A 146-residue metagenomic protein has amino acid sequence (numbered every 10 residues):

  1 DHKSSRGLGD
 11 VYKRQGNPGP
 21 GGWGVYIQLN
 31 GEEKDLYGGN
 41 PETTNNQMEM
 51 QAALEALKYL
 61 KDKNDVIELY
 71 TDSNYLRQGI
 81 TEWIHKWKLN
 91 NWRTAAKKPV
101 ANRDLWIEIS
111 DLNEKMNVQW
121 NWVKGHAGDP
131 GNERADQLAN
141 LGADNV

Functional and structural regions predicted by a protein language model:
D1-Y12: Single conserved hydrophobic/aromatic residue that forms the stacking wall/gate of nucleotide- or nucleobase-binding
K13-P20, L54-L138, A143: RNase H catalytic domain
G21-L29: Short beta-strand scaffold segments in enzyme catalytic cores
N30-M48: A short, polar/acidic, helix/strand-boundary loop motif
E49, A53: Short, conserved alpha-helix that lines the donor NDP-sugar binding/gating region of sugar-transfer enzymes
